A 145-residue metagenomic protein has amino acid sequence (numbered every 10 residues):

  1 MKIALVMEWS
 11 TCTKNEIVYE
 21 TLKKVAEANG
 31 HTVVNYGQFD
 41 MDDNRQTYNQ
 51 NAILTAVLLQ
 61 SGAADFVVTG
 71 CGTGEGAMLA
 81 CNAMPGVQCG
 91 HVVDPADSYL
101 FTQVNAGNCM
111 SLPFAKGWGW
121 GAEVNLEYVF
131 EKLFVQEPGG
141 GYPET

Functional and structural regions predicted by a protein language model:
M1-W9, N35-Q38: Generic N-terminal amphipathic, Lys/Arg-enriched alpha-helix
A4-I17, S98-T145: C-terminal binding/interaction regions
K14-N29: Short, solvent-exposed amphipathic alpha-helices that sit in or adjacent to ligand/effector-binding or catalytic
V25-N29, L58, G62, M84 (+2 more regions): Change "in soluble alpha/beta enzymes" to "in soluble alpha/beta proteins
G30-R45: A short beta-strand-loop structural module common to alpha/beta enzyme folds
Y48-F66: Short, structured active-site "lid" loops
A64-G70, C89: A short, small-residue-rich loop immediately preceding and capping a beta-strand
G76-C89, V93-D94: Short Gly/Thr/Asp-enriched flexible loops that form oxyanion-binding sites at enzyme active sites
